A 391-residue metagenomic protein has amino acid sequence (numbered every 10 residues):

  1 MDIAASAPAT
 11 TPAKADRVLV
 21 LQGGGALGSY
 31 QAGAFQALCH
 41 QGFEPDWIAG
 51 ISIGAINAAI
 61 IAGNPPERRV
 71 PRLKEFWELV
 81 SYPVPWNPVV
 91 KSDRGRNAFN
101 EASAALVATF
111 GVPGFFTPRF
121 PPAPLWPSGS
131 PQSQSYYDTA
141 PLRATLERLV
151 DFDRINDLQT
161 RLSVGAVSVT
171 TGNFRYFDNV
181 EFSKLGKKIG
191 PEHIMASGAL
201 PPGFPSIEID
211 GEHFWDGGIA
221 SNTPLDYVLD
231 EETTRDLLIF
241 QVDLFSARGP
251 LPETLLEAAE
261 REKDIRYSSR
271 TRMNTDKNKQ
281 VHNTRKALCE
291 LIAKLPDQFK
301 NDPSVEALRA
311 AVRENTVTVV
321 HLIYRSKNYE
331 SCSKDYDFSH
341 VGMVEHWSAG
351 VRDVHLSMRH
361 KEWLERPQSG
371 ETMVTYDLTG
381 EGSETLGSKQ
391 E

Functional and structural regions predicted by a protein language model:
M1-R17, T160, A166-G172: Small-residue-rich anion-binding loops in enzyme active sites
D2-I3, A13-V20, G25-Q134, A140 (+7 more regions): Patatin-like phospholipase
E44-W47, E212, V317: Short active-site oxyanion
A49, G165, L238-V242, T318-L322: Hydrophobic/aromatic beta-strand patches that form the interior of the parallel beta-sheet core in alpha/beta enzyme
G95-A102, G165-T171, Q368-E384: Amphipathic alpha-helical surface "interface" segments used for docking/oligomerization or membrane association within
A123-T234, Q241, R248, E253-E260 (+1 more regions): Active-site gating loop/helix substructures
W126, S133, Y137, P141 (+2 more regions): C-terminal helical/tail subdomains of lipid-metabolizing enzymes
E253-L295: Acidic, Ser/Thr-rich peripheral helices and adjacent loops at domain boundaries
